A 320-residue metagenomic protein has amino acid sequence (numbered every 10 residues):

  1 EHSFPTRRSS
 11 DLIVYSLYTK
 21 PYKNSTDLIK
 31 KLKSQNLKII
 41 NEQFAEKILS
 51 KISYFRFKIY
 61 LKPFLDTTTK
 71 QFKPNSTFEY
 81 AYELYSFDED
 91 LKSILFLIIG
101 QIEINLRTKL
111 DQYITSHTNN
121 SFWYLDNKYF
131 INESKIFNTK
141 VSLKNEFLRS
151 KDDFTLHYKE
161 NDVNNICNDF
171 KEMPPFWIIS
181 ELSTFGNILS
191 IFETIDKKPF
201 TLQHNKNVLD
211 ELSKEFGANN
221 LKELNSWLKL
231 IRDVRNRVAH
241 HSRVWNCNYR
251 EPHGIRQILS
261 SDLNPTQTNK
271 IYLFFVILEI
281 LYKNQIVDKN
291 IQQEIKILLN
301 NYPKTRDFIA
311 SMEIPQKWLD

Functional and structural regions predicted by a protein language model:
H2-S9: Short, small-residue-biased leader/transition segments that mark boundaries at the very start of proteins
S10-D320: Amphipathic alpha-helical interface elements
